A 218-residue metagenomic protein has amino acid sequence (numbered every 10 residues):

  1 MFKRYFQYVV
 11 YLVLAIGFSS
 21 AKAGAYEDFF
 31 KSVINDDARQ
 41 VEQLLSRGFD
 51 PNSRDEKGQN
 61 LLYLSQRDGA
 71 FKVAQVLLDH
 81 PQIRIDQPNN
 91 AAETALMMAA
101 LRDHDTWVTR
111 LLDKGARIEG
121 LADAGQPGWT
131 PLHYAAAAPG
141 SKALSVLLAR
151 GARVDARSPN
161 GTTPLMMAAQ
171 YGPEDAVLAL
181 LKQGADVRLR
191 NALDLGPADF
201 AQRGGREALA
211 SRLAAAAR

Functional and structural regions predicted by a protein language model:
F2, S20-F49, E56-N60, Q75 (+5 more regions): Intrinsically disordered, low-complexity regulatory segments in ankyrin-centric signaling systems
Y8-G17: Bacterial N-terminal signal peptides
A25, G58, A92, G125-G128 (+2 more regions): Start-of-repeat signature of ankyrin repeats
K31-D36, L64-A70, M98-H104, Y134-G140 (+2 more regions): Ankyrin repeat A-helix N-terminal signature
D37-L45, A70-D79, H104-D113, G140-L148 (+2 more regions): Ankyrin repeat structural motif
P51, R84-I85, I118, V154 (+1 more regions): Ankyrin-repeat inter-repeat connecting loop/turn
D55, N89, A122-G125, S158 (+1 more regions): Ankyrin repeat boundary/linker residues
L181, V187-R218: Leucine-rich solenoid repeat scaffolds
